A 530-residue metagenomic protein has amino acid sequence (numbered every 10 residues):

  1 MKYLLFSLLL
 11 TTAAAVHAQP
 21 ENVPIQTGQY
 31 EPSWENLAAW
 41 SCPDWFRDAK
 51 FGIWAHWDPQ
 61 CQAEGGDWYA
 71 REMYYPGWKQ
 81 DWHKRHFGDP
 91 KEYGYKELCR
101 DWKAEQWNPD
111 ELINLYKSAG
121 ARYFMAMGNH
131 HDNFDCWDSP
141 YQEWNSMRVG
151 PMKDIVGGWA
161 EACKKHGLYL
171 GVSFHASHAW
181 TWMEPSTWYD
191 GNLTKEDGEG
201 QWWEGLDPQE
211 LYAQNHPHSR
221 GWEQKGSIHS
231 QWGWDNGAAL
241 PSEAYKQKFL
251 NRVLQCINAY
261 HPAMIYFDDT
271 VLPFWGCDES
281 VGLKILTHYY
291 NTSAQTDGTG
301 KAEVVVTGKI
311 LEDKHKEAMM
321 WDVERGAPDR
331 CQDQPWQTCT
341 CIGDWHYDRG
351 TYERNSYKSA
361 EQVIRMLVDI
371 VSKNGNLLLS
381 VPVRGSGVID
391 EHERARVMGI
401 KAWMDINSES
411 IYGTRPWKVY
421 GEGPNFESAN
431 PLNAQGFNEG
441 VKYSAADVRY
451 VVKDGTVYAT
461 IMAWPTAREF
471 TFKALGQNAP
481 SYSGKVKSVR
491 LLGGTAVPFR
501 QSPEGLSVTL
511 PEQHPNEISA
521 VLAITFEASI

Functional and structural regions predicted by a protein language model:
M1-L4, Y116: Positively charged n-region of N-terminal signal peptides that target proteins for export
Y3-T12: Sec-dependent N-terminal signal peptides
A14-A18: Sec/Tat signal peptide C-region and signal peptidase I cleavage site
Q19-I530: Mature catalytic domains of secreted/periplasmic carbohydrate-active enzymes
